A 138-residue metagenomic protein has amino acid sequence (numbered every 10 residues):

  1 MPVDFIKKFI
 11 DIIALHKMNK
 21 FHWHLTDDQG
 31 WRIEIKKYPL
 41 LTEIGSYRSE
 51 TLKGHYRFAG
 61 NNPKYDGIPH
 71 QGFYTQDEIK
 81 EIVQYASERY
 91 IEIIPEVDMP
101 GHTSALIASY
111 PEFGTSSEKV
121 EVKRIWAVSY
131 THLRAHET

Functional and structural regions predicted by a protein language model:
M1-Y130: Feature activates predominantly on carbohydrate-active enzymes
T131-T138: Conserved small/polar residues in nucleotide/adenosyl-binding loops
